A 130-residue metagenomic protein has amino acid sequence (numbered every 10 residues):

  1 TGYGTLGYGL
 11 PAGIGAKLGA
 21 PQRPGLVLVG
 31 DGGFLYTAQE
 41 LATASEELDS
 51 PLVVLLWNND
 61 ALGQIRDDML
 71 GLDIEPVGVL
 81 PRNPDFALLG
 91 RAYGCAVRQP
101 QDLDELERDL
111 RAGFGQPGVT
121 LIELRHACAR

Functional and structural regions predicted by a protein language model:
T1-R130: Thiamine diphosphate
